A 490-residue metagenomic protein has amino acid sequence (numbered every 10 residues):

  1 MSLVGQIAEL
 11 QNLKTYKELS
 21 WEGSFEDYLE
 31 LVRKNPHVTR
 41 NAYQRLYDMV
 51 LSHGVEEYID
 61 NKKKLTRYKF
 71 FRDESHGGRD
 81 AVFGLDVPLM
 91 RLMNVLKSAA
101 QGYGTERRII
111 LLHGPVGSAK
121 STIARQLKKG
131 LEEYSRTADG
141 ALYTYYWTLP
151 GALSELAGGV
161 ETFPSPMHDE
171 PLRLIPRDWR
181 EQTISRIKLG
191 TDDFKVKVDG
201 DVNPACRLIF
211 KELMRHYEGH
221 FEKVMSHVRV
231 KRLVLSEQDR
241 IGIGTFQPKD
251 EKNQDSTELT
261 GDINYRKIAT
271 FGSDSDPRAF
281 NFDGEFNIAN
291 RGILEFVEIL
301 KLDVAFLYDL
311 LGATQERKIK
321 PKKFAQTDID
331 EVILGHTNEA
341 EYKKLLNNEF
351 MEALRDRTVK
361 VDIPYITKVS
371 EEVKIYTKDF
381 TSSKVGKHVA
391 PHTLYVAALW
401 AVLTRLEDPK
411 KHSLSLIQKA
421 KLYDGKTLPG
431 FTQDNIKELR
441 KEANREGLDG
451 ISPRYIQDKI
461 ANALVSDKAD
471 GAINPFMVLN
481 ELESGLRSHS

Functional and structural regions predicted by a protein language model:
M1-H53: N-terminal accessory segments that target, anchor, or regulate ATP-driven/P-loop NTPase machines and associated
P36-S490: Conserved ASCE/P-loop NTPase catalytic core
